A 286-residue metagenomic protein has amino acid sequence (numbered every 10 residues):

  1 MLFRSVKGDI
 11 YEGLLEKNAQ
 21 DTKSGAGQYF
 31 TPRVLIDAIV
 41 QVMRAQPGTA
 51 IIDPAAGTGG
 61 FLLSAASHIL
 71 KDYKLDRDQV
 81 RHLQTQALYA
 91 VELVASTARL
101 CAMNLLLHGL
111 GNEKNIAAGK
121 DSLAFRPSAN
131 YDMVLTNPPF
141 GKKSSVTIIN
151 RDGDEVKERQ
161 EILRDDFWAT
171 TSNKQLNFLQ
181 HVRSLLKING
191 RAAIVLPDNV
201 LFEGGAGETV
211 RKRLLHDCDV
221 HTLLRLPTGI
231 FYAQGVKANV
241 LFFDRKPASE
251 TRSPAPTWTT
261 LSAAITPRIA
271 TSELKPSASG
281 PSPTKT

Functional and structural regions predicted by a protein language model:
M1-P47, E113-S122, R225-G229, E250-A255 (+1 more regions): Non-catalytic, mostly N-terminal accessory regions of nucleic-acid modification and defense proteins
V6, T31, S96, K174 (+1 more regions): A generic structural signal for residues located within well-ordered alpha-helices of large catalytic or ligand-binding
N18, I69, L83-T85, G280-T284: Charged, low-complexity, helix-prone segments enriched in Lys/Glu/Asp/Gln
K23, D53-A56, L186, F231: Short glycine- and Lys/Arg-enriched binding-loop motifs that mark or flank ligand-binding interfaces
G25-T136, F140-S145, N150-D154, L176 (+3 more regions): Conserved S-adenosyl-L-methionine
F125-T286: A conserved structural/catalytic subdomain of Rossmann-like adenosyl-cofactor enzymes
